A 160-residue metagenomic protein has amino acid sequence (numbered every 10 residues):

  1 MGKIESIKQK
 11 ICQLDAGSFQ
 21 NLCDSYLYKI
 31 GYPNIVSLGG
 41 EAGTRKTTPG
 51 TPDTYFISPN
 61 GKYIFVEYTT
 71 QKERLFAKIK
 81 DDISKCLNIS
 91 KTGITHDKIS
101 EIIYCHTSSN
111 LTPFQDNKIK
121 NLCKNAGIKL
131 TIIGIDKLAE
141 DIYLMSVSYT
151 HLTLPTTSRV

Functional and structural regions predicted by a protein language model:
M1-S18: Interdomain/boundary linker segments immediately adjacent to catalytic/signaling cores
L14-D15, C23, S146-V147: Residues that cap or delimit alpha-helices
S18-S100, T112-F114: Catalytic centers of nucleases
E101-H106: Extracellular/luminal Protease-associated
S108-Y149: Domain-level recognition of nuclease-like catalytic cores that cleave nucleotide substrates
T150-T156: Conserved small/polar residues in nucleotide/adenosyl-binding loops
